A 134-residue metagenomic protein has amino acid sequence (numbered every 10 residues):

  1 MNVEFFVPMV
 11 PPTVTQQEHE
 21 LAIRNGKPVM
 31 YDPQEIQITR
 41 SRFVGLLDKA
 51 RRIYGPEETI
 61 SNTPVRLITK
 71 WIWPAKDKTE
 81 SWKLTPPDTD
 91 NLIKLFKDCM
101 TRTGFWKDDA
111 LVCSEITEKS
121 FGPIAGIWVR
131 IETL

Functional and structural regions predicted by a protein language model:
M1-L134: Acidic, proline/glycine-enriched N-terminal capping motif
